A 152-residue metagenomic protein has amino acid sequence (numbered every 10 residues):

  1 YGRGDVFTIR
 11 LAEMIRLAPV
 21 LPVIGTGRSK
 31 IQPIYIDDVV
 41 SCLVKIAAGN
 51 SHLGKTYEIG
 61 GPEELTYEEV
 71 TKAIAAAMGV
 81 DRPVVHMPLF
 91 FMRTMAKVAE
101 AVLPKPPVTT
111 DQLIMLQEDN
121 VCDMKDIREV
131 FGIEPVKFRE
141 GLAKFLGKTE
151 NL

Functional and structural regions predicted by a protein language model:
R3-T8, G25-A48, K55: Substrate-positioning beta->alpha
D5-I9, E68, V121: Short, surface-exposed alpha-helical segments at coil->helix boundaries
T8, S41, I114, C122 (+1 more regions): Low-complexity, compositionally biased segments
R10-Q32, D81-D119: Alpha-helical membrane-targeting segments
K45-V108, C122-L152: Mid/C-terminal beta-alpha module of Rossmann-like enzyme folds, strongest in SDR-family dehydrogenases/epimerases
